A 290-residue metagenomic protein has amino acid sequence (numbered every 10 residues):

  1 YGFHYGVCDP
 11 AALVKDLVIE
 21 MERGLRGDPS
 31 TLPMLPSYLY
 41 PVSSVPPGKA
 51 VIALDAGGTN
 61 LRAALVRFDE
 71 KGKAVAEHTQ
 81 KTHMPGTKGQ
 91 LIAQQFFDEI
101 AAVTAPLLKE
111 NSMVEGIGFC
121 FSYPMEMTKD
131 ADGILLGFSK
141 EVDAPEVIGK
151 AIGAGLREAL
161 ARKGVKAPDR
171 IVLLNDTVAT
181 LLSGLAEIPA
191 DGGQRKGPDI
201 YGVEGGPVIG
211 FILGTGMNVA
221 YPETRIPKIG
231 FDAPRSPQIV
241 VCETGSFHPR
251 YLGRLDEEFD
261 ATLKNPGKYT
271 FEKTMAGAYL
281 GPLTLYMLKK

Functional and structural regions predicted by a protein language model:
Y1-C8, V51-Q94, P106, K129-D143 (+1 more regions): Short glycine-rich, Thr/Ser-proximal phosphate-binding strand/loop in the N-terminal lobe of ATP-dependent enzymes
Y1-I52, Y279: N-terminal charged helix/coil linker that caps or initiates catalytic domains
S37-E77, M127, G210-T224: Gly/Thr-rich phosphate-binding beta-strand-loop-beta motif of the actin/hexokinase/Hsp70
Y38-S44, E187-F211, M217-K290: Active-site core segments that coordinate phosphate-bearing ligands/cofactors across diverse enzyme families
V51-I52, M113-S122, I171-V172: Short glycine-rich phosphate-binding loop at a beta-alpha junction
I52, F97-V114: Short amphipathic alpha-helices and their capping/turn segments at secondary-structure boundaries
K81-A101, M125-I209, P227-Y251: Glycine-rich phosphate-binding loop and adjoining helix at the ATP-binding site of ATP-dependent phosphoryl-transfer
